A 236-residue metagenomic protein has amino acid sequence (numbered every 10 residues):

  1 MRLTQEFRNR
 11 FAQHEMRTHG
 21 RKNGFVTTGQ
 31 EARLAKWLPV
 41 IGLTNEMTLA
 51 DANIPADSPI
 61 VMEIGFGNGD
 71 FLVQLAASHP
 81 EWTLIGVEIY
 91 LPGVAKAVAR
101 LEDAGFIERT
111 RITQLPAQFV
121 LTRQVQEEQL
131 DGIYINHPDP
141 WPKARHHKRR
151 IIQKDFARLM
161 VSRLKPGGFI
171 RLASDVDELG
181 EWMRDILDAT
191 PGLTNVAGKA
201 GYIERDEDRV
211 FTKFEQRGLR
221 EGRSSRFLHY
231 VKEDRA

Functional and structural regions predicted by a protein language model:
M1-M62, D70-A77: S-adenosyl-L-methionine
I64, V87: Conserved beta-strand/loop positions that form the S-adenosyl-L-methionine
G67: Conserved glycine-rich SAM-binding loop
Y90: Conserved SAM/SAH-binding beta-strand->alpha-helix loop
V98-E127: S-adenosyl-L-methionine
I152-P166: A short glycine-rich, Lys/Arg-flanked "PGG" loop and its adjoining helix->strand segment in the class I
P166-S174: Conserved beta-strand signature within the Rossmann-like core of class I S-adenosyl-L-methionine
D185-A236: Class I S-adenosyl-L-methionine
